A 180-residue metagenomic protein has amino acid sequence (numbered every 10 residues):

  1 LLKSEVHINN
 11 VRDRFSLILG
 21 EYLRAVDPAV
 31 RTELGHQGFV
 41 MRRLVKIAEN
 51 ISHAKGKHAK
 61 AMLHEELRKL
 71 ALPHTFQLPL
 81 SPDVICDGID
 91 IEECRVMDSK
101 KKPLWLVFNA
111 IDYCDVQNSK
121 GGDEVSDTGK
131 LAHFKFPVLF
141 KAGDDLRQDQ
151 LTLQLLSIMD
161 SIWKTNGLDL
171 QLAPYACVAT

Functional and structural regions predicted by a protein language model:
L1-P103, F108-N109: Cytosolic small-GTPase signaling regions in large eukaryotic proteins
H64-T180: Conserved ATP-binding subdomain of kinase catalytic cores across diverse folds
